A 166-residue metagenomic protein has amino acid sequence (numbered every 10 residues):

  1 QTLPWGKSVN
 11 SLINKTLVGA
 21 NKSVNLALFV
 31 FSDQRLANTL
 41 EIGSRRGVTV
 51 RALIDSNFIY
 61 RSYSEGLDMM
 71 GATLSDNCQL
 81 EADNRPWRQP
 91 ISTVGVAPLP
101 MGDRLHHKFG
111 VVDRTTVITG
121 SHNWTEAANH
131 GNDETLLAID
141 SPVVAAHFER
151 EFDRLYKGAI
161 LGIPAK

Functional and structural regions predicted by a protein language model:
Q1-L12: Aspartyl protease catalytic domain
N10, N14-S23: Secondary-structure "cap/kink" motif recognition
L12, R35-L36: Short acidic active-site motifs
S23, L36-K166: PLD/PLD-like phosphodiesterase catalytic module centered on the HKD motif
